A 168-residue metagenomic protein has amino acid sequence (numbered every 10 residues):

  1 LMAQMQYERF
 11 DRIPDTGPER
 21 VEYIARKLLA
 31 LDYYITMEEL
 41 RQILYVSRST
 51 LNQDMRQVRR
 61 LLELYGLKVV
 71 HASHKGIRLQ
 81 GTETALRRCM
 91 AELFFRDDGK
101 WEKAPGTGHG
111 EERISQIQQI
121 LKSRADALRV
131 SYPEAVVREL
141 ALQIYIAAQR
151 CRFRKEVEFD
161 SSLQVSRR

Functional and structural regions predicted by a protein language model:
L1-R168: A cross-family "folded-core" feature that marks the main globular domain of proteins
